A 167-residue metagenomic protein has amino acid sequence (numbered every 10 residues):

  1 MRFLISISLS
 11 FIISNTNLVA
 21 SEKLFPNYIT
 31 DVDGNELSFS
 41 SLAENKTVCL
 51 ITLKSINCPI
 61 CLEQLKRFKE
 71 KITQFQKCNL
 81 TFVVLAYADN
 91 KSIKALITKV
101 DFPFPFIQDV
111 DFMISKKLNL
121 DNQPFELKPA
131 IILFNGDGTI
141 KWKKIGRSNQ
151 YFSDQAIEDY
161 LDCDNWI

Functional and structural regions predicted by a protein language model:
M1-L4: Positively charged n-region of N-terminal signal peptides that target proteins for export
S6-N15: Bacterial N-terminal signal peptides
T16-S41, E63: N-terminal "domain-start" segment that seeds a small globular fold
S40-F68: Short active-site neighborhood of thiol/selenol oxidoreductases, capturing the structured segment around
L62-D101, F112-K116: Structural microenvironment flanking redox-active thiols in thiol-disulfide oxidoreductases
F102-F104, N122-I132: Structural micro-motif
L127-I167: Thiol-/selenol-based redox modules, centered on thioredoxin-like and closely related oxidoreductase domains
